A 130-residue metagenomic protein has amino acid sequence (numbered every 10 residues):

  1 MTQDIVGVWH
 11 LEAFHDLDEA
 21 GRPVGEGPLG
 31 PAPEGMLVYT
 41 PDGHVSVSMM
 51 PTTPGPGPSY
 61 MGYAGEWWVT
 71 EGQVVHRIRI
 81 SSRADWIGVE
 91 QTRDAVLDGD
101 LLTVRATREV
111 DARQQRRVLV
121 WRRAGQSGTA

Functional and structural regions predicted by a protein language model:
M1-G62, V69-A130: Lipid interaction determinants
